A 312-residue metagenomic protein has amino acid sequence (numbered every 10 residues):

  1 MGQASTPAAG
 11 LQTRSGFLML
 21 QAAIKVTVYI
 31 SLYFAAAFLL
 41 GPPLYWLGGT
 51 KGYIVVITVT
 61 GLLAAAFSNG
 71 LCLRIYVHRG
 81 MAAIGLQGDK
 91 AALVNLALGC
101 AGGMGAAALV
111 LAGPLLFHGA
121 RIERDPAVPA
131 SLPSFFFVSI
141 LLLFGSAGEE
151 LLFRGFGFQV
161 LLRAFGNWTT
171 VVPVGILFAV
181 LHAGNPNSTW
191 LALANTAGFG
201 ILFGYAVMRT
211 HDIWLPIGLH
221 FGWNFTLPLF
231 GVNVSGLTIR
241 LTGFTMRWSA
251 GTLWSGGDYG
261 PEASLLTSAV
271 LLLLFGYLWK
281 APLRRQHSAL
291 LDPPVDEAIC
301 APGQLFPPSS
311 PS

Functional and structural regions predicted by a protein language model:
M1-M81, G85-G88, P228-S312: N-terminal, membrane-interfacial amphipathic/helix-forming hydrophobic leader that caps and precedes the first
S5-T6, L40-T58, R79-L151, F158-A164 (+2 more regions): Juxtamembrane helix-loop-helix connectors linking adjacent transmembrane helices in multi-pass membrane enzymes
V59-F67, L132-S139, A194-G198, A269: Membrane-embedded alpha-helical segments of multi-pass membrane proteins, especially the transmembrane helices
A83, T169, A192, W214-L215 (+1 more regions): Residue-level recognition of membrane-helix boundary sites in multi-pass small-molecule transporters
A107-A108, L142-L143, G166-A183, T196-A197: Small-polar-interrupted transmembrane alpha-helices in polytopic inner-membrane proteins
A120-D125, L181-W190: Membrane-interface helix caps and helix-loop-helix hairpins in membrane proteins
G148-P173, Y205-D212: Membrane-interface helix/loop boundary segments of multi-pass membrane proteins
A192-L253: Functionally important transmembrane alpha-helices
